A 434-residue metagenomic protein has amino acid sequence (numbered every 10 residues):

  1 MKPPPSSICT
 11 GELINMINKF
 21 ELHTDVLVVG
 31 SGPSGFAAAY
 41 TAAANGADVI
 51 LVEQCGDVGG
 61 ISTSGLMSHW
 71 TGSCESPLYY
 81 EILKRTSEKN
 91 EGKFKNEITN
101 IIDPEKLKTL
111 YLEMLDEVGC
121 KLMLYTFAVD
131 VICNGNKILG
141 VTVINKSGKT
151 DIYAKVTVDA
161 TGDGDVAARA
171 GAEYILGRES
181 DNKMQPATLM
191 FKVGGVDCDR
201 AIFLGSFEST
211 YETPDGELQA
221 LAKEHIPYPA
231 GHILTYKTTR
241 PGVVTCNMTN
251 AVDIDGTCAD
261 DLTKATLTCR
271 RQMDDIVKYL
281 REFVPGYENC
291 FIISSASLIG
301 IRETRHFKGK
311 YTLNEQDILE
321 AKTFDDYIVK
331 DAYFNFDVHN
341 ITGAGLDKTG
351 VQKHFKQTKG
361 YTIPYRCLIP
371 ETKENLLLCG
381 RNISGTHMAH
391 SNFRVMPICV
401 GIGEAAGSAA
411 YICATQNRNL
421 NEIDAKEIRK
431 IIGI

Functional and structural regions predicted by a protein language model:
P3: Cationic, low-complexity basic patches in intrinsically disordered or flexible, solvent-exposed regions
T10-N15, T41, A47-D48, V52-N134 (+2 more regions): Conserved N-terminal/central alpha/beta ligand/cofactor-binding core
F20-G32: Beta1/beta-strand and adjacent pyrophosphate-binding region of the FAD-binding site in flavoprotein oxidoreductases
V26-V28, V49, L376: Conserved hydrophobic helix-helix packing surfaces used for dimerization/oligomerization
L27-V29, A38, A43, N136-K137: Membrane-embedded transmembrane-helix bundle of lipid-linked glycan/lipid transferases
G35: N-terminal Rossmann-fold NAD(P) dinucleotide-binding loop
I61, I82, Y125, N145 (+2 more regions): Flavin (FAD/FMN)-binding glycine-rich loop and adjacent Rossmann-like elements that form
I132-D151: Conserved beta-strand-loop-beta-strand element in the redox core of flavoprotein oxidoreductases
